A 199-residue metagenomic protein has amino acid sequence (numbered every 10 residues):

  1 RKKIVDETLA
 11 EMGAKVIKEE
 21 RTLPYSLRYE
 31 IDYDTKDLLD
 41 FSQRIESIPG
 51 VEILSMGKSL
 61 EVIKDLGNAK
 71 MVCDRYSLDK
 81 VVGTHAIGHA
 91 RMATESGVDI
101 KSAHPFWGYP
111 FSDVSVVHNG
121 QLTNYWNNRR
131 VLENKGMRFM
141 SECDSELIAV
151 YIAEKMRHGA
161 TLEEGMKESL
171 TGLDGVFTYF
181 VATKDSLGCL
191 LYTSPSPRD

Functional and structural regions predicted by a protein language model:
R1-E154, L191: N-terminus-centric sequence/structural signature that marks the extreme N-terminus and adjacent "lid/interface" module
T123, N127, T178, R198: Short, flexible micro-motifs
H158-L191: Catalytic core of PPM/PP2C metal-dependent serine/threonine phosphatase domains
Y192-D199: Conserved small/polar residues in nucleotide/adenosyl-binding loops
